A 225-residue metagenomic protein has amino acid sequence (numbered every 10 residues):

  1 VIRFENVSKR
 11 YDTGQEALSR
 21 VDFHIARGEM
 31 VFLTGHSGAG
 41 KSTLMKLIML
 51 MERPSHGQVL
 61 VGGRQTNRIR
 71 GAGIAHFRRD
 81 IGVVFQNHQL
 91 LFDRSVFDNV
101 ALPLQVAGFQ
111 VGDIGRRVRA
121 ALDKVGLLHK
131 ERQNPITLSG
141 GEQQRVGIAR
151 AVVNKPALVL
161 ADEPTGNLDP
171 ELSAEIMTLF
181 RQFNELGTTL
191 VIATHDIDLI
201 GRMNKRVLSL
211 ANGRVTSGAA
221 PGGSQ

Functional and structural regions predicted by a protein language model:
M49: Helix-to-loop junction immediately C-terminal to a conserved catalytic motif
G57-T66: Conserved ABC transporter NBD signature motif
T66-G82, V111, F183-E185: ABC ATPase NBD coupling module
R94-A101: Short coil-to-helix segment of the ABC ATPase nucleotide-binding domain corresponding to the Q-loop/switch region
Q133-I136, N154, L186: Conserved signature/switch motifs of ABC ATPase nucleotide-binding domains
N134-L138, E142-Q144: Conserved ABC ATPase signature
V159-D162: Catalytic Walker B motif of ABC-type/P-loop ATPase nucleotide-binding domains
